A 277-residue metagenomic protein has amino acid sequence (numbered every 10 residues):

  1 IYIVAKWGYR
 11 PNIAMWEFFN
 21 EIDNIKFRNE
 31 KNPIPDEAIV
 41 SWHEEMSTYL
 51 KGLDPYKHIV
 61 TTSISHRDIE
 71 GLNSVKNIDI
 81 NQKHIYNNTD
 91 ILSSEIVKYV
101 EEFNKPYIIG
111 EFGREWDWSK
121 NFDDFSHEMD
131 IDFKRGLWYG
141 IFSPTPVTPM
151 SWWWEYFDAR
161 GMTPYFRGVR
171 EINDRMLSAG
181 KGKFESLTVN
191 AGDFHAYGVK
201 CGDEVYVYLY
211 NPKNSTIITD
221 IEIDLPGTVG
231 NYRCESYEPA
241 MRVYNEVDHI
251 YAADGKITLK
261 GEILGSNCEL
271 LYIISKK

Functional and structural regions predicted by a protein language model:
Y2-N32: Active-site groove signature of glycoside hydrolases
Y2-V4, Y49, D68-E70, E95-V97 (+4 more regions): Generic recognition of flexible, low-complexity loop/linker segments
A5-Y9, G52-P55, G227: Secondary-structure boundary motif
W16, V60, N81, V207 (+1 more regions): Well-ordered beta-strand positions enriched in small/hydrophobic/aromatic, beta-favoring residues
D23-G161: Extracellular glycoside hydrolase catalytic/binding regions
E115-D117, M129-D248, G261-K277: Aromatic- and carboxylate-lined catalytic core of secreted/periplasmic carbohydrate-active enzymes
G255-I257: Short strand-edge motifs at loop-to-beta-strand transitions and within beta-strands of extracellular beta-rich domains
